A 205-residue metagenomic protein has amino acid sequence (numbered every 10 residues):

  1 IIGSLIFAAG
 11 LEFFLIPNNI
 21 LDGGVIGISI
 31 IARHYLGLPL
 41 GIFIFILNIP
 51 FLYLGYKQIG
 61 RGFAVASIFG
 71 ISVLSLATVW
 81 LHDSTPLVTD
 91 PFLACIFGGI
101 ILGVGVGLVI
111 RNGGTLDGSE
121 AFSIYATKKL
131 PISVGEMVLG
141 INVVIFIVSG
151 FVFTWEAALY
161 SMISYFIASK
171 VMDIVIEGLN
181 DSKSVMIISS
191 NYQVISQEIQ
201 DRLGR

Functional and structural regions predicted by a protein language model:
I1-V194, R202: Core subunits and conserved enzymes of cellular information-processing and envelope-translocation systems across
